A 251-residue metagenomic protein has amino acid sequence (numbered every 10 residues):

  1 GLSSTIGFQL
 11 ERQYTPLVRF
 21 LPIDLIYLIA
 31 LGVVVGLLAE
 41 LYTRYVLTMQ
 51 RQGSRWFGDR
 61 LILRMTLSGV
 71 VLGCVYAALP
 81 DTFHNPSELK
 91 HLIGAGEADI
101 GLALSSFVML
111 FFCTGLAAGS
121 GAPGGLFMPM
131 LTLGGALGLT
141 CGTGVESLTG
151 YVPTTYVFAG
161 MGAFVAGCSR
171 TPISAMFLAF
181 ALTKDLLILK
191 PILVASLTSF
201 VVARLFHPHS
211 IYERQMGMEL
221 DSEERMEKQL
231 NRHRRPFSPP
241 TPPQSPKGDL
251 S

Functional and structural regions predicted by a protein language model:
G1-S251: Alpha-helical transmembrane segments and immediately membrane-proximal extracytoplasmic
